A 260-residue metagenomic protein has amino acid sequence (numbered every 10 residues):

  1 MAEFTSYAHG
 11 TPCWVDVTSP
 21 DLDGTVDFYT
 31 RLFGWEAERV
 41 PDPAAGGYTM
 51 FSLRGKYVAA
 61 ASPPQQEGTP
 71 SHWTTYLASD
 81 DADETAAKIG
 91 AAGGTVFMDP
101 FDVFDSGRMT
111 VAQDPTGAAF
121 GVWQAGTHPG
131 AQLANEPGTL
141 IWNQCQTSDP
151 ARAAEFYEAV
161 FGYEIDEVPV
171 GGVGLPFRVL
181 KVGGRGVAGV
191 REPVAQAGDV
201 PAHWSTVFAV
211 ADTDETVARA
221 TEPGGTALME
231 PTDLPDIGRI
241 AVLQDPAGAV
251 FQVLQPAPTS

Functional and structural regions predicted by a protein language model:
M1-A8, G94-I141, E167-G183, E192-A195 (+1 more regions): Vicinal oxygen chelate
A2, S6-H9, D16-K56, A91 (+3 more regions): Core segments of cupin and vicinal oxygen chelate
F4, V40-A134: Active-site-adjacent scaffolding segments
T11-P20, T49-F51, P64-K88, R108-Q113 (+3 more regions): Vicinal oxygen chelate
D23, R39, E67, T85 (+8 more regions): A generic structural micro-environment signature that highlights single residues at secondary-structure boundaries
R31, A159-V160, V179, G186-E192 (+5 more regions): Long compositionally biased, domain-poor regions of proteins
G55-A61, R185-V190, D233: Short, flexible domain-boundary/linker segments around small modular repeats
